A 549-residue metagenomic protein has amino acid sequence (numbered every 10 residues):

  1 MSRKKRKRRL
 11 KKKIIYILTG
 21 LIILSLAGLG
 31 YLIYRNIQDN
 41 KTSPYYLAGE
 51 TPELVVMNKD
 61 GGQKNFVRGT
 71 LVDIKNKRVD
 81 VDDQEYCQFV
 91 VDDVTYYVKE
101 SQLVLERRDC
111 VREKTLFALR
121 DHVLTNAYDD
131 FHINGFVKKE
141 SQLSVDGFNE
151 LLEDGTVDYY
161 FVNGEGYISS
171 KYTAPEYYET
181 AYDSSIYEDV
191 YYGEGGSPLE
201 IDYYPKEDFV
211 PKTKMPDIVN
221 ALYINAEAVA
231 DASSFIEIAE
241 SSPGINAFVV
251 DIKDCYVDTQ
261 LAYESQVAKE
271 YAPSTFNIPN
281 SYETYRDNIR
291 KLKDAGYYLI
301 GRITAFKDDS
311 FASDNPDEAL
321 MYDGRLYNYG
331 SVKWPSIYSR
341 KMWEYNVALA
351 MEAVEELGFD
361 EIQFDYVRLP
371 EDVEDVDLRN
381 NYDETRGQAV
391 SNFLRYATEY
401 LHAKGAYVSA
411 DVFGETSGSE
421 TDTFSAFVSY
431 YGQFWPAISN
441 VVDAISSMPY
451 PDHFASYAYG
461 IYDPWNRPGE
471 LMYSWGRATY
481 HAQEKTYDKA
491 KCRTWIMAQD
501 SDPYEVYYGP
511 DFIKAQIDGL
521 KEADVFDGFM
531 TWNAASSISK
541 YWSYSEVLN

Functional and structural regions predicted by a protein language model:
M1-K13: N-terminal Lys/Arg-rich, disordered targeting/topogenic segments
F66-E100, K138-Y172: SH3/SH3-like beta-barrel superfamily modules
V90-F117, D158-V210: Boundary regions of SH3-family modules and the immediately adjacent low-complexity/disordered segments in eukaryotic
P198, P436, V441-S456, R467-N549: Substrate-binding cleft of secreted/luminal carbohydrate-active enzymes
V210-V229, R286-R290, G301-E352, S429: Active-site-adjacent "subsite" loops/lids of carbohydrate-active enzymes
L222-N225, Y298-D308, Q363, R386-Y431 (+3 more regions): Aromatic-lined carbohydrate-recognition surfaces of secreted/lumenal glycan-active proteins
S233-T259, V354-I362, V442-S446, L520-F529: Catalytic domains of carbohydrate-active enzymes, especially glycoside hydrolases
I245-N280, E371-R379: Aromatic-lined carbohydrate-binding/catalytic grooves of carbohydrate-active enzymes
